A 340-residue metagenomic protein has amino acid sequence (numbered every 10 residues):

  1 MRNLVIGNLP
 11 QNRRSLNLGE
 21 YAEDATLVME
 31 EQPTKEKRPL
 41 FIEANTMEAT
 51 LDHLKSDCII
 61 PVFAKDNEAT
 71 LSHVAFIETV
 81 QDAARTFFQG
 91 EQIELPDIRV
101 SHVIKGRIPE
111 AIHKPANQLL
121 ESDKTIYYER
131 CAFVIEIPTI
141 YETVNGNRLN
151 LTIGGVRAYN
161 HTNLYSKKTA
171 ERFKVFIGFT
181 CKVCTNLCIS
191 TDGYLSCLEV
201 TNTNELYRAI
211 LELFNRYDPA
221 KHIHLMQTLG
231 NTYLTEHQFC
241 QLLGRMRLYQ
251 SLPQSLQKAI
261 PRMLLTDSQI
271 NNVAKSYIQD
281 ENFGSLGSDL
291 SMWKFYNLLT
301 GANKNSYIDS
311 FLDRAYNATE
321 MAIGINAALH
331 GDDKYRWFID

Functional and structural regions predicted by a protein language model:
M1-K35, P115-D340: Intrinsically disordered, low-complexity regions enriched in serine/threonine
M1-Q81, F88-Q92, R99, I104: Feature for intrinsically disordered/low-complexity regulatory segments and propeptides
T86-T125: A short acidic/basic microdomain associated with nuclease active sites
